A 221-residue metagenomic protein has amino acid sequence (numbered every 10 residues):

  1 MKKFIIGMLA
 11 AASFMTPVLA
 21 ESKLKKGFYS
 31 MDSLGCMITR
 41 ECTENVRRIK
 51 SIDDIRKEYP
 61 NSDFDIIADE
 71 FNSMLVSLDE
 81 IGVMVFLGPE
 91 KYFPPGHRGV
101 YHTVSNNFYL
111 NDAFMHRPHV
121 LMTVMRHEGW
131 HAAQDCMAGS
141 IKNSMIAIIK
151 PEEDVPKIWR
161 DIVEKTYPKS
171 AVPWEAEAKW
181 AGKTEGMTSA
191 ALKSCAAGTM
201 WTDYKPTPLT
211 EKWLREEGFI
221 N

Functional and structural regions predicted by a protein language model:
F4-S13: Sec-dependent N-terminal signal peptides
T16-A20: Sec/Tat signal peptide C-region and signal peptidase I cleavage site
S22, D32-V104: Auxiliary, metal-adjacent structural segments of Zn-dependent hydrolase domains
S73, V120, V124, E128 (+1 more regions): Extracytoplasmic/secreted proteins, especially bacterial periplasmic and envelope-associated proteins
P89-K91, D112-M115, C136-G139: A mature extracytoplasmic/lumenal domain signature
F108-M125: Short pre-active-site segment immediately N-terminal to the catalytic Zn-binding motif
G129-I146: Catalytic Zn2+-binding segment of zinc metalloproteases
N143-N221: Metalloprotease/metallohydrolase-associated module, dominated by Zn2+-dependent proteases
